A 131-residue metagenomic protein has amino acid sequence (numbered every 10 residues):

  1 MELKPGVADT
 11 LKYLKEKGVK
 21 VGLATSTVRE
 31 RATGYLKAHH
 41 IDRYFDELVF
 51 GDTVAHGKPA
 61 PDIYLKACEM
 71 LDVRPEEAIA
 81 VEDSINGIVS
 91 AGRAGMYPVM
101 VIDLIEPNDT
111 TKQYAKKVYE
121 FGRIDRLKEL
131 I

Functional and structural regions predicted by a protein language model:
M1-L23, R29, T33: Short, acidic loop-to-helix structural element flanking the phosphoryl-transfer center in phosphate-processing enzymes
K12-K15, V28-R29, T33-I131: Asp-based, Mg2+/Mn2+-dependent phosphohydrolase catalytic module
